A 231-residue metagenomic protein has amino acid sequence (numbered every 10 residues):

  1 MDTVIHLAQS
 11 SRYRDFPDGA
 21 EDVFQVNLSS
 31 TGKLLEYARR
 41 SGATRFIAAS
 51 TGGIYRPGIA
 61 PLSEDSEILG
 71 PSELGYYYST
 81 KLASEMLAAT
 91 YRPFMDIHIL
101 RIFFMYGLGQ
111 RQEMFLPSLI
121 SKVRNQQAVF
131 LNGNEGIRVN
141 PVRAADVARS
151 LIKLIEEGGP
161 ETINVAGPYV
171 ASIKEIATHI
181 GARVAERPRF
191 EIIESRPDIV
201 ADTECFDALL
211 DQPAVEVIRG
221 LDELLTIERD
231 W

Functional and structural regions predicted by a protein language model:
M1-V26: NAD(P)H-binding glycine-rich loop region in Rossmannoid oxidoreductase-like domains and their noncatalytic homologs
H6, G32-Y76: Conserved Rossmann-fold NAD(P)-dependent oxidoreductase catalytic core, especially the SDR/UDP-sugar
F16, L69-P71, I97-F104, L119-V142: A conserved pocket-lining segment of Rossmann-fold NAD(P)-dependent short-chain dehydrogenase/reductase
D22-K33, P71, G75, S79-T80 (+1 more regions): Glycine-rich NAD(P)-binding loop of the Rossmann-fold in SDR/ketoreductase-type enzymes
T31-G32, L82-A89, I120, R149: Conserved active-site helix of classical SDR/Rossmann-fold NAD(P)-dependent CH-OH oxidoreductases
Y55-R56, G75, H98-F115: Flexible, glycine-rich beta-alpha linker
P57-G58, S72-H98, R124: Active-site Tyr-X1-5-Lys
V123, Q127, L131-W231: C-terminal substrate-binding subdomain of Rossmann-fold SDR/epimerase-dehydratase oxidoreductases
